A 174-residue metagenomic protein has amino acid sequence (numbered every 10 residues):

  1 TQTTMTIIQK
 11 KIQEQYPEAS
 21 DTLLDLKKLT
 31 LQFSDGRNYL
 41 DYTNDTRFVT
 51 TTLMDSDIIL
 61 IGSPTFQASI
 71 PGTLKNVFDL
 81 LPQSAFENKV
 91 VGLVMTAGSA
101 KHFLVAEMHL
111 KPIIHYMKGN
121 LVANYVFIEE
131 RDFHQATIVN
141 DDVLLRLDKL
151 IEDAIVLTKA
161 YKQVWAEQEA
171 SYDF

Functional and structural regions predicted by a protein language model:
T1-S63, A68-K75, L80, D141 (+3 more regions): N-terminal beta1-alpha1-beta2 submodule of the flavodoxin-like/Rossmannoid cofactor-binding fold
T6, M108-K111, E152: A generic structural signal for well-ordered alpha-helical surface patches
P17, F86-V90, G119: A short helix->loop->beta-strand "cap" motif at the edges of active sites that frequently abuts
T22-L31, Y116-H134: Mobile beta-alpha loop/short-helix "lid" or hinge segments that flank ligand
D79-S84, P112-H115: A glycine- and small-aliphatic-rich helix-loop capping segment at beta-alpha/alpha-beta transitions that lines
V91-E129, L145: Short, glycine-/small-residue-rich phosphate/pyrophosphate-handling segment
